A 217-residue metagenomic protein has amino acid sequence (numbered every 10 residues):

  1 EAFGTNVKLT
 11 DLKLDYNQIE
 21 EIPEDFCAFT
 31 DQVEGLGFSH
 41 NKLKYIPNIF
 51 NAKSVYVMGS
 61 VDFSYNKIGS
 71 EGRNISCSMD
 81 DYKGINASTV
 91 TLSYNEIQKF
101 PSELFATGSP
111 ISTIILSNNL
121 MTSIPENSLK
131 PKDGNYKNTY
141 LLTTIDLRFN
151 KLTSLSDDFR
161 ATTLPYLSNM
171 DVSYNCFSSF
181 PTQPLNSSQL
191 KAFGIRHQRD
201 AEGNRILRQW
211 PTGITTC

Functional and structural regions predicted by a protein language model:
E1, I22, I46, E71-G72 (+5 more regions): Canonical leucine-rich repeat
G4-K8, A28-Q32, A52-V57, Y82-N86 (+5 more regions): Leucine-rich repeat
L9, I19, Q32-V33, L43 (+10 more regions): Conserved hydrophobic position(s) of the canonical leucine-rich repeat
T10-L14, E34-F38, M58-F63, S88-L92 (+4 more regions): Conserved hydrophobic beta-strand positions in leucine-rich repeat
L14-N17, N41, N66, N95 (+5 more regions): Consensus "Asn ladder" position of solenoid repeat domains
L36, V61, S168-C217: Leucine-rich solenoid repeat scaffolds
N66-S78, P131-N135: Acidic/polar low-complexity surface segments
